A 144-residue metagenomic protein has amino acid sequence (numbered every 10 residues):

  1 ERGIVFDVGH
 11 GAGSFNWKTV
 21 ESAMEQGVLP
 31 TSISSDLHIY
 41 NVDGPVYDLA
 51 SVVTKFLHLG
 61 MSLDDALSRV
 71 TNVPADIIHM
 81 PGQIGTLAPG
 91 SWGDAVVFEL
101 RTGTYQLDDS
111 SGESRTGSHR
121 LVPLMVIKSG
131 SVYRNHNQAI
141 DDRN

Functional and structural regions predicted by a protein language model:
R2, V28-L29, V122: A short helix-to-beta-strand connector/capping loop
G3-D7, S32: Structural preference for beta-strand elements that scaffold enzyme active sites
D7-G9, V126: N-terminal-biased segments
G9, G44, G85, S111-E113: Glycine-centered flexibility motif
H10-S14: Divalent metal-binding pocket/active-site signature
N16-L100: His/Asp/Glu-enriched, well-ordered alpha-helical/loop segment that forms or immediately abuts the divalent-metal
W92-R143: C-terminal cap of metal-dependent C-N hydrolases
